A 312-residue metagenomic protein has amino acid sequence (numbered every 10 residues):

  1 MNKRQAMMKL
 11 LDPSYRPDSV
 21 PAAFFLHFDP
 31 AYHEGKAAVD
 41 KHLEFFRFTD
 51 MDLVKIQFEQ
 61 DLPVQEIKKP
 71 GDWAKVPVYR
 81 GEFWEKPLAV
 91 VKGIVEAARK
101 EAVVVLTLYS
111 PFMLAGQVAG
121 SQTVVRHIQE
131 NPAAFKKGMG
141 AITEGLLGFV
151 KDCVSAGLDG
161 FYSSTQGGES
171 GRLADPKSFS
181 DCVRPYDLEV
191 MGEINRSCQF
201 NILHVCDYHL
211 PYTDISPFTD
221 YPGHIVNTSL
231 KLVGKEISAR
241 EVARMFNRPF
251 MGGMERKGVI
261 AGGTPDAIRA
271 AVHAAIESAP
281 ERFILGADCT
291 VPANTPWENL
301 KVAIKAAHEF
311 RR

Functional and structural regions predicted by a protein language model:
M1-D29, K36, K41, D52-I56 (+1 more regions): Active-site loop segments of alpha/beta catalytic cores
F25-E34, F45, T49-P77: Alpha/beta catalytic barrel-like cores
